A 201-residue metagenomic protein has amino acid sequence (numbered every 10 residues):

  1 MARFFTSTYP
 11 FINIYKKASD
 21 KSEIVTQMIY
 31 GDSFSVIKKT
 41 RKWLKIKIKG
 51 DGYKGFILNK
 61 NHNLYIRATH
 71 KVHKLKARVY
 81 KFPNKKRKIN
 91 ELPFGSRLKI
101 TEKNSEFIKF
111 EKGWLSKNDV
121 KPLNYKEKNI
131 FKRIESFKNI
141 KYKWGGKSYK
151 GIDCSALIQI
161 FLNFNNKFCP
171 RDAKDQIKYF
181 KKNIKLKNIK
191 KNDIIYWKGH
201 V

Functional and structural regions predicted by a protein language model:
M1-A18, Q27-Y30, I37-T40, K47-G50 (+4 more regions): SH3-family beta-barrel domains
K21: Intrinsically disordered, low-complexity polar regions and short flexible loop motifs
I24, R87-K88, K182-K185: Short, conserved secondary-structure segments in the cores of folded domains
D32, S96, N192-D193: Structural motif
K42, D51-K54, G113-L115, V201: Short acidic/polar mixed-charge low-complexity motifs
L115-K141, F164-N165: A short mid-domain helix/strand-loop element embedded in enzyme catalytic domains that forms or borders the active-site
I134, G146-N165, C169: Active-site nucleophilic cysteine motif
K167-V201: ...with weaker cross-activation on analogous glycine-rich loops/strands in unrelated enzymes
